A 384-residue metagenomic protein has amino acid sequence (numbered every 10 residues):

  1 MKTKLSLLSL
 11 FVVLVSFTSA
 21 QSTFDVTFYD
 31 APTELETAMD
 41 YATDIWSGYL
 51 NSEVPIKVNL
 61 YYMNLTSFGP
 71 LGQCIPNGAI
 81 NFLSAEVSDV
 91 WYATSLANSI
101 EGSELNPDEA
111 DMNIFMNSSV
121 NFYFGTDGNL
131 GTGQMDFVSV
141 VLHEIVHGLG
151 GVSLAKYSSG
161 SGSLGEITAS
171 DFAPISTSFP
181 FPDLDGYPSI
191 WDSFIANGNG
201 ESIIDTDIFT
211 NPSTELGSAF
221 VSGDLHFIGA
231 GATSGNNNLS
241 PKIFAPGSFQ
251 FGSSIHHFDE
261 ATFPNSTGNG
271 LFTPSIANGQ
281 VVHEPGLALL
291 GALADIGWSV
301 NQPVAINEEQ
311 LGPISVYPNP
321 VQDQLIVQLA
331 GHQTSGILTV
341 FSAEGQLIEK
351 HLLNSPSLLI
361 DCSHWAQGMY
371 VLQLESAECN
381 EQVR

Functional and structural regions predicted by a protein language model:
M1-T23, I306, L311, L359 (+2 more regions): Bacterial Sec-dependent N-terminal signal peptides
S6, H147-G151, D323: General alpha-helical segment detector with a strong preference for membrane-spanning helices and helix-boundary regions
L8, S22, V54-I56, A110-M112 (+4 more regions): Residues at beta-strand starts and edge strands
S9, S47, S103-L105, L329 (+2 more regions): Residues embedded in well-ordered secondary-structure elements
V13-V15, L154-S158, A330: Single-residue recognition of alpha-helix boundary sites
Q21-L142, H147-Q302: Extracellular zinc-dependent metalloprotease catalytic-domain scaffold
E308-R384: C-terminal outer-membrane/trafficking sorting elements
